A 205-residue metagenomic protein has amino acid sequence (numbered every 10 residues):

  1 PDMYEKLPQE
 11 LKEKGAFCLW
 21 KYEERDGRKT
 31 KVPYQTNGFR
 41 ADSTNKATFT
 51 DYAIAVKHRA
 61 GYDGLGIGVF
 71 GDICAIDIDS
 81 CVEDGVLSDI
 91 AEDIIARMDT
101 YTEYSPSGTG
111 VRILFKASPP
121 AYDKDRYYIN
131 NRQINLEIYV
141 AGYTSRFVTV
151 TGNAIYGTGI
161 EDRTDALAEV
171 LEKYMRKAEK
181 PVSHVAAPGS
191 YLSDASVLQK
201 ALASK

Functional and structural regions predicted by a protein language model:
P1-A201, K205: Conserved phosphate/metal-binding and DNA-contacting active-site motifs used in DNA phosphodiester-bond processing
